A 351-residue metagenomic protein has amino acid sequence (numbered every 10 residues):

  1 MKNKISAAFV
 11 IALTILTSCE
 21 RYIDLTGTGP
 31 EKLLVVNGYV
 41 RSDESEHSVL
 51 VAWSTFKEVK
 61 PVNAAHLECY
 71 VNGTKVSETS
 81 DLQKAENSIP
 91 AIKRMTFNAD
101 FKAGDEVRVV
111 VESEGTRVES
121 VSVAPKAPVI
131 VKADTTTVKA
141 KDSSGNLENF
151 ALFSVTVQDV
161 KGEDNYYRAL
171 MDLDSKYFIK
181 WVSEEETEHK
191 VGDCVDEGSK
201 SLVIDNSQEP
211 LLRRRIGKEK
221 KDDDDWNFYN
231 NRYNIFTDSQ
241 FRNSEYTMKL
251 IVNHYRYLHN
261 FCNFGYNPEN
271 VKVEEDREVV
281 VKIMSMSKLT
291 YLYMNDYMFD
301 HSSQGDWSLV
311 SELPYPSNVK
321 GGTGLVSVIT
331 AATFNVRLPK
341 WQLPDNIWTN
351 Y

Functional and structural regions predicted by a protein language model:
K2-V10: Sec-dependent signal peptide recognition, specifically the positively charged N-region followed immediately by
I15-S18: C-terminal motif of bacterial Sec signal peptides marking the signal peptidase cleavage site
E20-Y351: A sequence/structural signal for flexible, mid-protein segments enriched in small/helix-disrupting residues
